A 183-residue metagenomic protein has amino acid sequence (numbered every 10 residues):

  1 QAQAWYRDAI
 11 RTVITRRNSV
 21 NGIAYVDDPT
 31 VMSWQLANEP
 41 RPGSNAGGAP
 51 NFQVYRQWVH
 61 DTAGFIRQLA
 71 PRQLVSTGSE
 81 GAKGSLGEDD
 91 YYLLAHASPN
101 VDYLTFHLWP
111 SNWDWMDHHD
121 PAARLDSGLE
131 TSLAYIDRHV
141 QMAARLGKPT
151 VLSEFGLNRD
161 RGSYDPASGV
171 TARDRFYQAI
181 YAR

Functional and structural regions predicted by a protein language model:
Q1-M116, R124-P149, F155-Y181: Active-site mouth of glycoside hydrolases
